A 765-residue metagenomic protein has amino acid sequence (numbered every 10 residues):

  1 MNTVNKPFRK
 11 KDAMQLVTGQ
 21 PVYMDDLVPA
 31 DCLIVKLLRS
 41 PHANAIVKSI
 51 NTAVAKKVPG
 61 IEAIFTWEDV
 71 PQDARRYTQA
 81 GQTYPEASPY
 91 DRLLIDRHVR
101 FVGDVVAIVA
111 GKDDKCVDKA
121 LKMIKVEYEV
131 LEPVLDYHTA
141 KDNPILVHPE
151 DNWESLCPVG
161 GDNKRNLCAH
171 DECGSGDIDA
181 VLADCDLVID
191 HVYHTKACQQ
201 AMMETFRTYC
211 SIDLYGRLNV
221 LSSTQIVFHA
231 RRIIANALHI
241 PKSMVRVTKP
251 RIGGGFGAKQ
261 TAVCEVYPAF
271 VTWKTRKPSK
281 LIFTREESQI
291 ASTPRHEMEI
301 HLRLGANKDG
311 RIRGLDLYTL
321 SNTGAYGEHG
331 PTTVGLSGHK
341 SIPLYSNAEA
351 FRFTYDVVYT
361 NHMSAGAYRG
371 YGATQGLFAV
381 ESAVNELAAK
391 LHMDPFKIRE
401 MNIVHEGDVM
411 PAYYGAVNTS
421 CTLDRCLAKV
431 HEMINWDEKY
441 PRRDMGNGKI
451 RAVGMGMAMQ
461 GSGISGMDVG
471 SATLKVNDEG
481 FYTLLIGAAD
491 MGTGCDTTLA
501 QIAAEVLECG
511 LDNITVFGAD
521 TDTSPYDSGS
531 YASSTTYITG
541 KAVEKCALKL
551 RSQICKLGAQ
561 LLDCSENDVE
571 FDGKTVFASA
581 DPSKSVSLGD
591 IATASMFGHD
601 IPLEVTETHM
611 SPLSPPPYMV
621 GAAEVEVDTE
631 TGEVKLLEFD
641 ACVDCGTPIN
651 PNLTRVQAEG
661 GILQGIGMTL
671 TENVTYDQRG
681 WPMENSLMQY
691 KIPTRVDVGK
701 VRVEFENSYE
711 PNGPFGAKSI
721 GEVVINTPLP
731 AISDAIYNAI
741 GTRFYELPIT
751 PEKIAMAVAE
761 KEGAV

Functional and structural regions predicted by a protein language model:
M1-G160, K274: Flexible, low-hydrophobicity surface segments
K6, D12-Q15, Q82-P85, G161-T208 (+5 more regions): Glycine-rich loop/linker segments at domain edges
M14-Q15, K122-E129, P133-L135, Q225 (+4 more regions): Extended active-site and interfacial segments that coordinate phosphate-rich ligands in large catalytic machineries
W67-E68, H239-M244, K274-S279, K308 (+2 more regions): C-terminal catalytic domains of large/alpha subunits in multi-subunit enzymes
A74-Q79, A120-M123, A201, S222 (+12 more regions): Short acidic, glycine/serine/threonine-rich loops at helix termini
V147-L238, I403-F481, P612, M683-E704: Helix-loop-helix junctions that connect adjacent transmembrane helices in secondary transporters/permeases, recognized
R232, G253-R276, K280-I282, C495-A503: Thiamine diphosphate
S462-S524, T539: Catalytic phosphate/nucleotide-handling subdomain of diverse soluble enzymes
